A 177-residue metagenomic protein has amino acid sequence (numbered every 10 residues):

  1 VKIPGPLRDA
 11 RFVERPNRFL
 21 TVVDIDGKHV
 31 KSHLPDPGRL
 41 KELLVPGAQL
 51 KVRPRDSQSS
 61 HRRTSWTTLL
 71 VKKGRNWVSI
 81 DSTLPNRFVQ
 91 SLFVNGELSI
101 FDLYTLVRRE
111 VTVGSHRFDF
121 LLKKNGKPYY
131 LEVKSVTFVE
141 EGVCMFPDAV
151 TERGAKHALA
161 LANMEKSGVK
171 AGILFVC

Functional and structural regions predicted by a protein language model:
P4-E14: Structural detector for short beta-strands of small beta-barrel domains
A10, F118-D148, L161: Conserved catalytic cores of phosphodiester-cleaving nucleases, focusing on short active-site segments
N17-V22: Short aromatic-glycine-enriched beta-strand elements
V30-L40: Short alpha-helix capping/helix-loop boundary micro-motifs
G38-K51: Short nucleic-acid-contacting surface segments enriched for D/E, G, S/T with interspersed K/R
L44, R53-I100: Terminal, basic amphipathic appendages of nucleotide-handling enzymes
E97-V113: A short acidic/basic microdomain associated with nuclease active sites
E140-C177: Basic, amphipathic alpha-helical patches used to engage nucleic acids or provide basic targeting signals, exemplified
